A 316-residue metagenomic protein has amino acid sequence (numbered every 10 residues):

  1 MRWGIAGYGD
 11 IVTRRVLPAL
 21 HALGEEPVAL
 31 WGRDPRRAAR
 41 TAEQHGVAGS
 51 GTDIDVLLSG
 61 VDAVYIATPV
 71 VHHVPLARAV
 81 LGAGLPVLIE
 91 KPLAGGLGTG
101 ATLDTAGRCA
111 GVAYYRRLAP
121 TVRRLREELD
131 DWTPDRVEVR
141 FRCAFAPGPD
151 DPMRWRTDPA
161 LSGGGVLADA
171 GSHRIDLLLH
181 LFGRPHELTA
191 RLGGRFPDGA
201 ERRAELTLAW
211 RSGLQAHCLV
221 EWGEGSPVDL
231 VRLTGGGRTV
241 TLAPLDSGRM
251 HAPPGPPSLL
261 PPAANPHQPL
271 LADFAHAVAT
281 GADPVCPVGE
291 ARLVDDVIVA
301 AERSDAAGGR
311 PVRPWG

Functional and structural regions predicted by a protein language model:
M1-H45: N-terminal Rossmann-like dinucleotide-binding module
I11, R33, L260-A272: Active-site loop of classical SDR/Rossmann-like NAD(P)-dependent oxidoreductases, centered on the catalytic Tyr-X3-Lys
R40-A48, A101-A106: Short, conserved SAM-binding/catalytic segment of Class I S-adenosyl-L-methionine-dependent methyltransferases
A48-G60: Short acidic low-complexity segments
A63, P69-V70, V74-R117: Beta-strand-loop-alpha-helix segment that lines the small-molecule cofactor/substrate pocket of alpha/beta enzymes
A63-I66, R108, R211, D273-G316: C-terminal helix-rich "cap/oligomerization" subdomain common to oxidoreductases
R116-T189, F196, G308: Predominantly a Rossmann-like dinucleotide-binding segment in NAD(P)-dependent oxidoreductases
I175-S247, Q268-T280: Contiguous beta-strand/loop segments that form the cofactor/metal-binding neighborhood of enzyme cores
